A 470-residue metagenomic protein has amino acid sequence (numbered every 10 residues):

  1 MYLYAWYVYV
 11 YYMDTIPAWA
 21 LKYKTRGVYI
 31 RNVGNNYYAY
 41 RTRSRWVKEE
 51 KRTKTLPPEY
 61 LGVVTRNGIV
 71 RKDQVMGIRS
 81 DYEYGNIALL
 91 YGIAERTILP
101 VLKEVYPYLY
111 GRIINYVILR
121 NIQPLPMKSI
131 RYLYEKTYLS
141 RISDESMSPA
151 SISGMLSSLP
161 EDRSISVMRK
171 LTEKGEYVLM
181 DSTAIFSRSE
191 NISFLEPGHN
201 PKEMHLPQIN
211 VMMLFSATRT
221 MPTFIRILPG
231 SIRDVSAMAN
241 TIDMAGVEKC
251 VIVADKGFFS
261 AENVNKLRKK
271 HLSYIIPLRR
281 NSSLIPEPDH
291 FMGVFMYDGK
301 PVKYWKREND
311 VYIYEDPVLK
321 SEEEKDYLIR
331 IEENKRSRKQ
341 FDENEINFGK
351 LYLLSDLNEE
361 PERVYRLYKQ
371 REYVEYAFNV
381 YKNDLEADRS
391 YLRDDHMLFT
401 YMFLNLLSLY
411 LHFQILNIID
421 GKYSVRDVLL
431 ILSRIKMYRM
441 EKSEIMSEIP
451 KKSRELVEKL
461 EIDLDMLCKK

Functional and structural regions predicted by a protein language model:
M1-L179, T183-N191, M213-I225, E444-K470: Dynamic "connector" segments at or just before major functional cores
Y110, D144, S148, H205-Q208 (+3 more regions): Secondary-structure capping and boundary motifs in well-ordered enzyme cores
M204-A245: Electropositive, glycine- and tryptophan-enriched low-complexity nucleic-acid-binding patches
P207, F224-I227, K270-K369, S433-K470: An anionic, glycine-rich sequence signature occurring as long contiguous blocks
V253-E262, R280-S283, M397: Acidic, metal-coordinating catalytic cores used for nucleic-acid/nucleotide bond scission and strand-transfer chemistry
R363-Y391: Short amphipathic alpha-helical "interface-anchor" segments enriched in bulky aromatics
R393-L416: Basic, amphipathic alpha-helical segments enriched in Lys/Arg and hydrophobic/aromatic residues
L409, F413-R439: Conserved nucleotidyltransferase catalytic core and NTase-mimicking acidic/glycine-rich helix/loop elements in nucleic
